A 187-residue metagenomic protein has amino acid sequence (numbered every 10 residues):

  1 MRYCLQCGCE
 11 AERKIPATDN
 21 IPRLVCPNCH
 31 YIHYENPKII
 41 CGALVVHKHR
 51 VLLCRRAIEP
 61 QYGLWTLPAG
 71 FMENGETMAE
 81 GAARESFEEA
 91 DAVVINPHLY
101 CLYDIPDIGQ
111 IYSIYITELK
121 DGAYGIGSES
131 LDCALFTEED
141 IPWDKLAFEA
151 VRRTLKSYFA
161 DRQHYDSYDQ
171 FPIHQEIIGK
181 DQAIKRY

Functional and structural regions predicted by a protein language model:
Y3, R23, L44, L53 (+2 more regions): Conserved hydrophobic/aromatic beta-strand scaffold that supports enzyme active sites
C4-C7, C26-C29: Short cysteine-rich clusters marking metal-coordination/redox-active sites
A11-R13, Y34: Short functional micro-motifs and their immediate structural scaffolds
I15-R23: Short linker/helix segments within small regulatory modules
P22-N28, P97-H98: Short Pro/Gly-enriched beta-strand edge/turn motifs at strand-loop
N28-L52: Conserved N-terminal beta-strand and adjoining loop/helix that marks the start of the Nudix/MutT-like hydrolase domain
V46-E88: Conserved Nudix-box catalytic region and its N-terminal flanking loop in Nudix hydrolases and closely related
M72-S157, D161, Y165-S167, D181-Y187: Unchanged
